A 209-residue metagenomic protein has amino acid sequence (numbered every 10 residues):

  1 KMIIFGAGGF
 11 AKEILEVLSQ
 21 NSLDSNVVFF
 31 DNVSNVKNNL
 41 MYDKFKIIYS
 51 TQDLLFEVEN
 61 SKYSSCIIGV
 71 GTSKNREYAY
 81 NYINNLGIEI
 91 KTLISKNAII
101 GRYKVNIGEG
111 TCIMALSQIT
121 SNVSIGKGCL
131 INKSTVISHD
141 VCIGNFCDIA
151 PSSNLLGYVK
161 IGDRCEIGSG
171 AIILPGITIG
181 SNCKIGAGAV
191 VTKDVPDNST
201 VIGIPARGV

Functional and structural regions predicted by a protein language model:
K1, S25-V28, S65, E89-I90: Residues at the starts of beta-strands that form the adenosine-phosphate
K1-L18: Glycine-rich adenosine-cofactor-binding loop
I3-F5, F30, G69, M114: Short hydrophobic segments within beta-strands
G9, K74-N75, N106, V190: Short alpha-helical
F10, N35, R207: Conserved Rossmann-like nucleotide-cofactor binding loop
N21-M41: NAD(P)-binding Rossmann-fold cofactor-contacting core
K37-I99: Phosphate-bearing ligand-interacting subdomains that bind or position ATP/ADP/UDP/GDP/NAD(P) or nucleotide-linked
L93-V209: Structural signal for interior beta-strand "rungs" in well-ordered beta-sheet cores of soluble enzyme domains
